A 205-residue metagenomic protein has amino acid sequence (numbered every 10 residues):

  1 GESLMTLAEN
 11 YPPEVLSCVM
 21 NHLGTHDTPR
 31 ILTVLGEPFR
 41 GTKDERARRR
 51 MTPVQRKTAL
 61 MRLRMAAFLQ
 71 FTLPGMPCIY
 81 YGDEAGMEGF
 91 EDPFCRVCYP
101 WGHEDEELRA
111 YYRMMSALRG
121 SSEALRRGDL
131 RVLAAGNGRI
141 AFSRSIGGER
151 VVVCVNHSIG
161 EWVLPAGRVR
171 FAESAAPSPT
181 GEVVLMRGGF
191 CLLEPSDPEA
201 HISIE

Functional and structural regions predicted by a protein language model:
G1-D92, H157-S158: Conserved alpha/beta catalytic core and glycan-binding cleft of carbohydrate-active enzymes
Y11, Y99-V132: Aromatic- and carboxylate-lined catalytic core of secreted/periplasmic carbohydrate-active enzymes
Q70, G82, M115, C154-N156 (+2 more regions): Hydrophobic, well-ordered secondary-structure elements that form the walls of internal hydrophobic environments
D92-P100: Acyl/amide activation-and-transfer machinery of modular secondary-metabolite enzymes
C95, Y111, G138: Residues that flank catalytic or metal-binding motifs in active/ligand-binding sites
L133-A166: Carbohydrate-binding surface patches
G167-A176: Solvent-exposed beta-hairpin/edge-strand motifs
T180-E205: C-terminal beta-strand-rich structural cap/linker in extracellular carbohydrate-active enzymes
